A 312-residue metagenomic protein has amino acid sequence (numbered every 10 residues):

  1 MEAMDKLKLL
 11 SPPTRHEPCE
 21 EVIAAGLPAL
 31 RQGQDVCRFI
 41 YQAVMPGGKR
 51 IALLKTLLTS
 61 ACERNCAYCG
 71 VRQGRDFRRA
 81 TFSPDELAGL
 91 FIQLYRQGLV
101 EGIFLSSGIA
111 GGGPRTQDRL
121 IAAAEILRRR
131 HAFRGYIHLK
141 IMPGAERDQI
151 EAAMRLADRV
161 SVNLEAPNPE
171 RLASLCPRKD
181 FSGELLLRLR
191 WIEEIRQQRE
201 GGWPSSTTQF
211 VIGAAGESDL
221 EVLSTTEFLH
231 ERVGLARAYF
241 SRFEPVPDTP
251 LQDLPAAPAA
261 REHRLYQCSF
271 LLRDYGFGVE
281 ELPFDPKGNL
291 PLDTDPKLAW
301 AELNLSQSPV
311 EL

Functional and structural regions predicted by a protein language model:
M1-A61: Flexible, acidic/Gly-rich N-terminal and inter-domain linker regions that tether and position cofactor-handling modules
L54-L57, D85-R96, E194: Short, charged beta->alpha transition segments
T56-D85: Canonical Radical SAM [4Fe-4S] cluster-binding loop centered on the CxxxCxxC motif and its immediate flanking residues
C69, G102-L105, V160-V162, A238: Hydrophobic residues within beta-strands of alpha/beta enzymes
A88, G111-L282: Conserved AdoMet/S-adenosylmethionine-binding subsite of the radical SAM
L90-I109, C268: Short Fe-S-cluster ligation motifs
L282-L298: Long, charged amphipathic helices and adjacent flexible linkers at domain junctions
S306-L312: Helix-hairpin-helix
